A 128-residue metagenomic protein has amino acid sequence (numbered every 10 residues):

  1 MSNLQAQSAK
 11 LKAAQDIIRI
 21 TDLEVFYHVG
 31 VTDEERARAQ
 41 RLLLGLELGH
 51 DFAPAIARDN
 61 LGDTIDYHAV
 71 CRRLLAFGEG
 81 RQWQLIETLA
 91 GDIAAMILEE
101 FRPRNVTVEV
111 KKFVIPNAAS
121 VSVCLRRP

Functional and structural regions predicted by a protein language model:
M1-P128: N-terminal, polar/charged subdomain of small-to-medium soluble alpha/beta proteins
